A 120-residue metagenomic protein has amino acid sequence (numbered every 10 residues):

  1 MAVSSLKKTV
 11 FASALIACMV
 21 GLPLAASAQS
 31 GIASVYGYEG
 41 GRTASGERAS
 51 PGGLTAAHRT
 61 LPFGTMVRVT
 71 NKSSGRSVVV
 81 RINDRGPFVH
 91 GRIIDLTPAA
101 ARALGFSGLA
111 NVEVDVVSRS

Functional and structural regions predicted by a protein language model:
A2-S120: Secreted/periplasmic proteins
